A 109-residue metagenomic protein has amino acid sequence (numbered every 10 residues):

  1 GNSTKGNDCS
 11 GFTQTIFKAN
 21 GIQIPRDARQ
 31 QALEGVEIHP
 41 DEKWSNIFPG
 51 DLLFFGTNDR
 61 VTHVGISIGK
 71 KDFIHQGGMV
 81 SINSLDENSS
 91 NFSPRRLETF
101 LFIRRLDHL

Functional and structural regions predicted by a protein language model:
G1-I47: Catalytic cysteine-centered active-site loop
T4, I47, R60, R95-E98: A generic fold-level signal
C9-S10, T62, F100: A generic alpha-helix preference that emphasizes hydrophobic side chains
I24-P25, T62, G77, L85: Short linear functional motifs in flexible/disordered or boundary regions
I38-E42, I68-L109: Aromatic- and glycine-rich peptidoglycan recognition patches
G50-D51: Structural motif
F55-N58: Short, surface-exposed secondary-structure boundary micro-motifs
R60-S67: Short, Lys/Arg- and Gly-enriched loop/turn segments at beta-strand edges
